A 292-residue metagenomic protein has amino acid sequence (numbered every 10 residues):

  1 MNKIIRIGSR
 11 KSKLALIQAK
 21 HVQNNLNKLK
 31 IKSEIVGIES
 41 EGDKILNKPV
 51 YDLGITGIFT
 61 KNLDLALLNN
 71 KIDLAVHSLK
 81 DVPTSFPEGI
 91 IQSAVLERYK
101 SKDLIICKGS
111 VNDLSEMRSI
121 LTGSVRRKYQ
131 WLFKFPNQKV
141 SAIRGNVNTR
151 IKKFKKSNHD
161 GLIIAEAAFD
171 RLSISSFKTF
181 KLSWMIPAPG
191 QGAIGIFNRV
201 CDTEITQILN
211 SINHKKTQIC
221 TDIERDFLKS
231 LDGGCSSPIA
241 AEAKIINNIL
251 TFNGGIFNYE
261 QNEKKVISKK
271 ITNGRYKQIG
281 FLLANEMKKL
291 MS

Functional and structural regions predicted by a protein language model:
N2-K48, D52-L53, K128, F133-S292: Small-molecule-sensing regulatory modules
K11, T60, S124-V125: Helix N-cap/beta->alpha junction signal
K48-L74: Short, structured active-site "lid" loops
N70, S115-E116, S157: Structured loop/turn residues at beta-strand edges in well-structured enzyme cores
I72-V76, D160-G161: Short, Asp-centered acidic motifs that coordinate Mg2+ and/or phosphate in catalytic or ligand-binding sites
L79-K80, E88-Q138: A conserved helix-loop-strand patch within extracytoplasmic ligand-binding domains of the periplasmic binding
L79-V82, A167-F169: Short glycine-rich anion-binding loops that position phosphate/pyrophosphate groups of nucleotides and phosphorylated
